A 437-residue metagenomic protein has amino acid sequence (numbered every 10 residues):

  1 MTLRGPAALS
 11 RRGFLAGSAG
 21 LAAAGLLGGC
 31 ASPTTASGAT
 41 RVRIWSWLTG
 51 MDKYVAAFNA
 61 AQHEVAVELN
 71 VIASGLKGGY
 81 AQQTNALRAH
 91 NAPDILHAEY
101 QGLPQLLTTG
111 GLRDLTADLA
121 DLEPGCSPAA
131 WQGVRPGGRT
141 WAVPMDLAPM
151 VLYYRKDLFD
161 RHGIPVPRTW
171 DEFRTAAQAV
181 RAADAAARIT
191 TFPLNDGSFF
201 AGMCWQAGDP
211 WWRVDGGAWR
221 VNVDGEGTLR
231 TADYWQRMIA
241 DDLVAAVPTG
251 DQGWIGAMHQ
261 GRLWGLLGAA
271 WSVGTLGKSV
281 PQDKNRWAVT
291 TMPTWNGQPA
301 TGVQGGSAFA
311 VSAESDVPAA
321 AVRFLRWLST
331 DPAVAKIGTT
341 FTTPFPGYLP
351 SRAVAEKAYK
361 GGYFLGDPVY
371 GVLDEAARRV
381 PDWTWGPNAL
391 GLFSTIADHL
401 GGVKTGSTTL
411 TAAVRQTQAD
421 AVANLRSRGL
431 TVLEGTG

Functional and structural regions predicted by a protein language model:
T2-Q105, E123, V166, V247 (+6 more regions): Conserved N-terminal structural module of periplasmic/extracytoplasmic solute-binding proteins
L87-A98, A186-A187, Q260-G268: Alpha-to-beta junction loops
P93-D94, L122-L158, R188, Q298-T301 (+1 more regions): A structural signal for short loop-to-beta-strand junctions that line the ligand-binding cleft of periplasmic/secreted
Y100-M150, M203, A288-T290, G371: Hinge/lid segment of periplasmic solute-binding proteins
R139-M145, M150, R174-V221, G227 (+1 more regions): Extracytoplasmic/periplasmic solute-binding protein
D160, E375-G437: Conserved C-terminal helix/tail region of periplasmic/extracytoplasmic solute-binding proteins
A177, A218-P248, M292: Glycine-centered hinge/linker elements that transmit conformational signals in sensory and ligand-binding systems
S272-D283, W295-T395, V432-G437: C-terminal lobe and pocket-closing loops of periplasmic/extracytoplasmic Venus-flytrap solute-binding proteins
